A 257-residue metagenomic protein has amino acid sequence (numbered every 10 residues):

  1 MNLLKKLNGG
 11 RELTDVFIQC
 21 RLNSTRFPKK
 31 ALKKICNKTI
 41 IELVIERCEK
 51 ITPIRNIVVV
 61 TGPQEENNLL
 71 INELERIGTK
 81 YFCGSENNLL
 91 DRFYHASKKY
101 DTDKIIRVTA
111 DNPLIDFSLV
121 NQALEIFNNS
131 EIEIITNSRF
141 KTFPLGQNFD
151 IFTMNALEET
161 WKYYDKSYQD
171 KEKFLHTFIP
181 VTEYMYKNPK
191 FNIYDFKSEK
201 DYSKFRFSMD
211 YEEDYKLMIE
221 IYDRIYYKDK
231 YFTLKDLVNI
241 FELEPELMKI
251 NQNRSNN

Functional and structural regions predicted by a protein language model:
L4, F178-N257: Conserved alpha/beta core of the MobA/IspD/sugar-nucleotide pyrophosphorylase nucleotidyltransferase superfamily
L13-T61: N-terminal glycine-rich phosphate-binding loop and ensuing alpha1 helix
G62-N67: A conserved acidic beta->alpha catalytic loop
I71, E75-N87, K98: Conserved donor nucleotide-binding strand/loop of the catalytic core
N87, N112-L114: Acidic metal-phosphate-binding loop of nucleotide-sugar-dependent transferases
S97, T102-N112: Short beta-strand-to-loop acidic/aromatic patch adjacent to the donor-nucleotide binding site
T102-D103, F149-W161, E212-K216: Conserved nucleotide-sugar donor-binding and metal-coordinating catalytic region shared by glycosyltransferases
D116-T142: Conserved donor-nucleotide/metal-binding helix-loop-beta segment in metal-dependent transferases, i.e., the alpha-helix
